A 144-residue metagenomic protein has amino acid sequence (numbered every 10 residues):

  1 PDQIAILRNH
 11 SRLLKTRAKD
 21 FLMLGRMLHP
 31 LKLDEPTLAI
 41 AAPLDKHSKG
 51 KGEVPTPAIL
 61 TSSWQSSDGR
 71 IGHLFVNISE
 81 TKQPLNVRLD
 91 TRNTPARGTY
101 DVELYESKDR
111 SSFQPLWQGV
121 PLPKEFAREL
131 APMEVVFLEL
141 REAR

Functional and structural regions predicted by a protein language model:
P1-Y100: Active-site-proximal substrate-binding groove within the catalytic cores of carbohydrate-active enzymes
L74-F75, E103, L138-E139: Conserved active-site loop/cleft motifs that coordinate metal ions or position small ligands
I78-T81, D109, A143: Short, glycine-/Ser/Thr-/acidic-enriched flexible segments
R88-R92, E103-Y105, A131, R141: A structural detector for beta-sheet-dominated domains
V102-P123: Solvent-exposed beta-strand/loop surfaces of large extracellular or lumenal domains
W117-R144: C-terminal beta-strand-rich structural cap/linker in extracellular carbohydrate-active enzymes
